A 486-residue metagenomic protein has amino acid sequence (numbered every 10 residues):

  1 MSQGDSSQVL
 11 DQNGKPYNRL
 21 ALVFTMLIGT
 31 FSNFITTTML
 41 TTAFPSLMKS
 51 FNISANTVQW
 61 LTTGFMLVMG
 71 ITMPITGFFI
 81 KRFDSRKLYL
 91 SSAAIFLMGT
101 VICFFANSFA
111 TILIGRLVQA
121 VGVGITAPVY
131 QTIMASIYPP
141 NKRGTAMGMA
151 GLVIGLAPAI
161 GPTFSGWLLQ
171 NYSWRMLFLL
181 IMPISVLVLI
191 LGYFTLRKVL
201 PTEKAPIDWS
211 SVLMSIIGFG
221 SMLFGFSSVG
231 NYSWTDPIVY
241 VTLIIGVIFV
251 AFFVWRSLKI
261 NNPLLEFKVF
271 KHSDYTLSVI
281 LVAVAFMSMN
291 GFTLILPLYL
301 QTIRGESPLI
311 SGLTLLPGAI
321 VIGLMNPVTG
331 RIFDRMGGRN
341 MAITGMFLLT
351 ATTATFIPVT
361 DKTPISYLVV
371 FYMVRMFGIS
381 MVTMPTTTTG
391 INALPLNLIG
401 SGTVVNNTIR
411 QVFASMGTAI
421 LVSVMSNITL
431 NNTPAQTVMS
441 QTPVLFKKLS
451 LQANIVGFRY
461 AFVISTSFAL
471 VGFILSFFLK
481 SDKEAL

Functional and structural regions predicted by a protein language model:
M1-N18, T442-L451, L479-L486: Intrinsic disorder in cytosolic terminal tails and internal cytosolic loops of multi-pass membrane transporters
S2-F194, M336, N340, L348 (+3 more regions): Transmembrane-helix bundle of Major Facilitator Superfamily
V9-P16, N141, L189-I216, L258-S273 (+2 more regions): Flexible interhelical linker loops that connect adjacent transmembrane helices in multi-pass membrane transporters
L20-I35, L40-F44, F51-N56, L61-T62 (+11 more regions): 12-transmembrane solute porter fold
M69, V129-Q131, V186-P201, P237 (+2 more regions): Hydrophobic, membrane-facing alpha-helical anchors
V101-I102, W167, G220, F224 (+2 more regions): Alpha-helical transmembrane segments of multipass membrane proteins
F109, L200-A205, V229-T235, D361-K362: Membrane-interface helix caps and helix-loop-helix hairpins in membrane proteins
L445-S465: Alpha-helix-centered segments that form part of catalytic cores
